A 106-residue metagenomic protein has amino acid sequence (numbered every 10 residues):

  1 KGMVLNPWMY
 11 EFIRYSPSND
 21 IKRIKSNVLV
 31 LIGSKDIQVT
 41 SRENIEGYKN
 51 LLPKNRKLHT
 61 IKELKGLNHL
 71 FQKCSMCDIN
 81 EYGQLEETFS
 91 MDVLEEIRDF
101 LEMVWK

Functional and structural regions predicted by a protein language model:
K1-N19, S26-N27: Alpha/beta-hydrolase
N19-K22, E46, N50, M91 (+2 more regions): Solvent-exposed, polar/charged alpha-helical surfaces in well-ordered, non-transmembrane soluble domains, broadly
I24, V30-D36: Short beta-strand/loop motif that positions the catalytic acidic residue of the alpha/beta-hydrolase fold
L29-L31, T60-E63: Structural recognition of the beta-strand scaffold that forms the well-ordered cores of secreted hydrolase catalytic
S34-I37, K65-N68: Acidic beta-to-alpha connecting loop that harbors the catalytic carboxylate
I37-E46: Conserved alpha/beta-hydrolase "acid-adjacent" motif
L52-K57: Short helix-capping segments at alpha-helix termini
T60, L67-F71, S75-K106: Catalytic active-site module of serine/aspartate enzymes centered on a nucleophile-bearing elbow/loop
